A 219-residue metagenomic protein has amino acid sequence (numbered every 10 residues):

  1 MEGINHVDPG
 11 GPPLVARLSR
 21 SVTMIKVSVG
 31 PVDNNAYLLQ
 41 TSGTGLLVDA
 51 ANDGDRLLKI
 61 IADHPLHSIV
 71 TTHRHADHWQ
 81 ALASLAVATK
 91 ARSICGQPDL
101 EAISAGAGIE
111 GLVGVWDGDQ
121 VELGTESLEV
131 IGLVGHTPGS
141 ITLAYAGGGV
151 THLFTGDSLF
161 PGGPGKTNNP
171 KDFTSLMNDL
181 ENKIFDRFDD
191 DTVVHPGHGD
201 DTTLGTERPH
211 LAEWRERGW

Functional and structural regions predicted by a protein language model:
E2-P9, R17-S19, K26-N34, L38 (+4 more regions): Active-site-proximal loop/helix segment associated with metal-binding centers of metalloenzymes
G11-H64, T142-G156, P161: Conserved beta-strand hairpin/beta-sheet module of binuclear metal-dependent hydrolase folds, prominently
V27, V115, L133: Hydrophobic residues at beta-strand termini and immediately following loops that shape nucleotide-binding pockets
L39, D49, H73, L85 (+4 more regions): Divalent metal-coordination and catalytic microenvironments
G45, N52-S127, T151, H210-E213 (+1 more regions): Active-site HxH/HxHxD metal-binding segment of metal-dependent hydrolases
G45, T137-W219: Metallo-beta-lactamase
G118-Q120, T125-T142, G156: Pocket-forming structural segment of enzyme catalytic cores
